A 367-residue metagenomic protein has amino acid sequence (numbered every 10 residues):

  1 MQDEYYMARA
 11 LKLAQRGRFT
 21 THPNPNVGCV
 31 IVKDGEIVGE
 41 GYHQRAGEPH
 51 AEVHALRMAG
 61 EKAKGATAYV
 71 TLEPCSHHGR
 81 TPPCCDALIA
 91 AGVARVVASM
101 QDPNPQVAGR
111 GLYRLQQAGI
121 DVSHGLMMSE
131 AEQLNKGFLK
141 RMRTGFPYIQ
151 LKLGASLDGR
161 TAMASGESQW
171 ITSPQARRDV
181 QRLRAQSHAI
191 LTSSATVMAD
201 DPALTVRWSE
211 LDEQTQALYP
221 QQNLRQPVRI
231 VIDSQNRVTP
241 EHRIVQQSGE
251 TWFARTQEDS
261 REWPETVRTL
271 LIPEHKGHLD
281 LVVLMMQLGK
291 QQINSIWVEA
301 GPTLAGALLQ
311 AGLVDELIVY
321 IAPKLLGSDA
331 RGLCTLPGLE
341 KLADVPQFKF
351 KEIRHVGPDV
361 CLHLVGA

Functional and structural regions predicted by a protein language model:
Q2-H22, R141: Short, basic/aromatic recognition patches
A10, G28, C75, L115 (+7 more regions): Residue-level signal for inorganic ion chemistry
V27-G35, L153-G154, L362: Short beta-strand scaffold segments in enzyme catalytic cores
I31-E130, L309: Zn2+-dependent cytidine deaminase-like catalytic core
P103-Q106, S129-E130, M198, R237-T239 (+2 more regions): Short gly/pro/ser/thr-enriched loop/turn and capping motifs at secondary-structure boundaries
K140, Q150-L157, T161-N294, T303-G306: Active-site ligand-binding patch in enzyme domains
Q310-F348: Flexible, gly/pro- and Lys/Arg-enriched active-site loops
P337-A367: Conserved histidine-centered catalytic loops in small-molecule metabolism enzymes
